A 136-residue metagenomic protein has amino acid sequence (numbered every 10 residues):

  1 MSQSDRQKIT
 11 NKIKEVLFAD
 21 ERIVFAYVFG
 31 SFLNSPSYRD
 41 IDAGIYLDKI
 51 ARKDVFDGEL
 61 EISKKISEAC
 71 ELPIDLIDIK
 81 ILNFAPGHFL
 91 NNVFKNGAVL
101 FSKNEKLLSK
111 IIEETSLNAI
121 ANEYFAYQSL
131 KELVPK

Functional and structural regions predicted by a protein language model:
M1-F25, L33-Y38, R52-K136: Catalytic core of pol beta-like nucleotidyltransferases
D40-D42: Histidine-centered divalent-metal-coordination microenvironment in nucleic-acid enzymes
G44-D48: Short hydrophobic/aromatic beta-strand micro-patches that form the beta-sheet surface supporting nucleotide- or nucleic
